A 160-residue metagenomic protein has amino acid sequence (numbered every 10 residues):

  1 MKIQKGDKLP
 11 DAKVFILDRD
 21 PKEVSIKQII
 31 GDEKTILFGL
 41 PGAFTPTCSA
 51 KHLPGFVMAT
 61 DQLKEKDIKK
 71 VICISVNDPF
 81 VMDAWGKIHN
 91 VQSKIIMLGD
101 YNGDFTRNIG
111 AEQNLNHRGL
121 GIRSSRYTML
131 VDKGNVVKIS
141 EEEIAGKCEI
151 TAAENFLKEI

Functional and structural regions predicted by a protein language model:
M1-I160: Chalcogenol-based redox active-site neighborhoods
